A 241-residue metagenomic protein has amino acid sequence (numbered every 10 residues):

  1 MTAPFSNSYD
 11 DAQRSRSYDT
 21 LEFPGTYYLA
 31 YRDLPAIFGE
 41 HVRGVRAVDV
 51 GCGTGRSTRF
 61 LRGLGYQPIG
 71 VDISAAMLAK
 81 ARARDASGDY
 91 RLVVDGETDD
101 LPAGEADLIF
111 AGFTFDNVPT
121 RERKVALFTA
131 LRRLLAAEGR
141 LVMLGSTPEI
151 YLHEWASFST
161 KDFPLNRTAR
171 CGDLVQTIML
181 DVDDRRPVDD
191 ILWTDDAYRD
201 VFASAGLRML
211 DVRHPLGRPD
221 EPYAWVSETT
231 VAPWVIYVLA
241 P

Functional and structural regions predicted by a protein language model:
M1-V42, R56, F60: Conserved class I S-adenosyl-L-methionine
V48, T54-D99: Class I SAM-dependent methyltransferase SAM/SAH-binding core
D100-I109: A short acidic, Gly/Pro-enriched loop at the edge of an enzyme's catalytic core that lines a small-molecule cofactor
L108-E122: A short SAM/SAH-binding and catalytic strip from SAM-dependent methyltransferases
V125-A137: A short glycine-rich, Lys/Arg-flanked "PGG" loop and its adjoining helix->strand segment in the class I
V142-V201: SAM-dependent methyltransferase
A205-P241: C-terminal lobe and adjacent flexible extensions of AdoMet/dcAdoMet transferase-like proteins
